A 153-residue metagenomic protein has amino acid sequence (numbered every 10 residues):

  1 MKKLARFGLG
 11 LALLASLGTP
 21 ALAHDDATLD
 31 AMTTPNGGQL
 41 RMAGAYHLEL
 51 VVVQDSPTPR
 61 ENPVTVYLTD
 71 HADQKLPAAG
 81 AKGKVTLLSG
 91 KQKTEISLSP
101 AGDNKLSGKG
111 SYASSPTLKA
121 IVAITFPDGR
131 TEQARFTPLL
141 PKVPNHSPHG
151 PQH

Functional and structural regions predicted by a protein language model:
K2-A5, L17-H153: Intrinsically disordered, low-complexity terminal tails/loops enriched in metal-binding residues
L9-L13, L17: Hydrophobic helical h-region of N-terminal Sec-dependent signal peptides in bacterial secretory/periplasmic proteins
